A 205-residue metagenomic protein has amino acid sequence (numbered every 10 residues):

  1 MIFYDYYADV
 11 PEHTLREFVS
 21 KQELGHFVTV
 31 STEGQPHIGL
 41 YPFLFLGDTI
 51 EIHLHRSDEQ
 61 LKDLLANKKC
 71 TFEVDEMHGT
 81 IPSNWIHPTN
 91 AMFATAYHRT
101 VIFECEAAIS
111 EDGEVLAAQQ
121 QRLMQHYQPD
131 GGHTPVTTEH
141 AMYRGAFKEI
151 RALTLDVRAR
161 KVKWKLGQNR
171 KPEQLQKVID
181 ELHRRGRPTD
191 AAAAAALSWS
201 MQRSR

Functional and structural regions predicted by a protein language model:
M1-E51: An N-terminal domain-cap segment
S20, L65-C70, Q121-P129: Short, intrinsically disordered, mixed-charge
E23, G39, L46-D48, A66-C70 (+2 more regions): A generic structural signal for short beta-strands and their flanking turns/coil linkers
E33-Q35, F43-E51, R56-D58, K69-C70 (+2 more regions): Short, charged/polar surface micro-motifs in flexible loops or helix N-caps
G34, C105, T154-L155: A residue-level signal for conserved active-site and pocket-lining positions in enzyme catalytic cores
S57-Q119: Short, structured beta-strand-loop surface elements
S110-R205: C-terminal edge-of-domain segments
